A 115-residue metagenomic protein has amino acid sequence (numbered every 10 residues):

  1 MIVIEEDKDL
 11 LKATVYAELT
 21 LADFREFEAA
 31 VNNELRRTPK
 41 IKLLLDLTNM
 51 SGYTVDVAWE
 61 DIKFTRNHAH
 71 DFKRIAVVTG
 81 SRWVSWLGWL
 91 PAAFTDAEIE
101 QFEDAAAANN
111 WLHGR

Functional and structural regions predicted by a protein language model:
M1-R115: Amphipathic, Lys/Arg-enriched alpha-helical "gate/interface" segment within cytosolic domains that mediates
